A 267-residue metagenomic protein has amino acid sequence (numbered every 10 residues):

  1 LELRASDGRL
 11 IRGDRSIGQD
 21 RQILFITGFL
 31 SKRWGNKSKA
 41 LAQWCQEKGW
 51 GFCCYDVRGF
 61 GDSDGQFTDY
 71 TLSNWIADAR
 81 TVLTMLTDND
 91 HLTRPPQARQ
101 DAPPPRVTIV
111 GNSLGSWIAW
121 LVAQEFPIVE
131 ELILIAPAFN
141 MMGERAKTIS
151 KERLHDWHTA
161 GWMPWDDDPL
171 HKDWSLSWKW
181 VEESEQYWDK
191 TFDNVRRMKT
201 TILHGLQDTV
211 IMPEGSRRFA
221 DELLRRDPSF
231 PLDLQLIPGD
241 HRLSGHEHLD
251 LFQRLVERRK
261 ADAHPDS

Functional and structural regions predicted by a protein language model:
L1-G18: N-terminal cap/lid segment of alpha/beta-hydrolase-fold proteins
D20-G28: Short beta-strand element of the alpha/beta-hydrolase
F29, D56-Q66, A138, G239-D240: Short beta-to-alpha linker loops that shape the active-site pocket of alpha/beta-hydrolase fold enzymes
L30-N36: Short substrate-entry loop that stabilizes the transition state in hydrolases
S38, A42-D64: Conserved alpha/beta-hydrolase
D69-A98: Alpha/beta-hydrolase active-site loop
L92-D101, W117, I128-P231, Q235-Q253 (+1 more regions): The alpha/beta-hydrolase serine catalytic core
V110-G115, A119: Gly/Ala-rich beta-loop-alpha elbow adjacent to hydrolase catalytic centers
